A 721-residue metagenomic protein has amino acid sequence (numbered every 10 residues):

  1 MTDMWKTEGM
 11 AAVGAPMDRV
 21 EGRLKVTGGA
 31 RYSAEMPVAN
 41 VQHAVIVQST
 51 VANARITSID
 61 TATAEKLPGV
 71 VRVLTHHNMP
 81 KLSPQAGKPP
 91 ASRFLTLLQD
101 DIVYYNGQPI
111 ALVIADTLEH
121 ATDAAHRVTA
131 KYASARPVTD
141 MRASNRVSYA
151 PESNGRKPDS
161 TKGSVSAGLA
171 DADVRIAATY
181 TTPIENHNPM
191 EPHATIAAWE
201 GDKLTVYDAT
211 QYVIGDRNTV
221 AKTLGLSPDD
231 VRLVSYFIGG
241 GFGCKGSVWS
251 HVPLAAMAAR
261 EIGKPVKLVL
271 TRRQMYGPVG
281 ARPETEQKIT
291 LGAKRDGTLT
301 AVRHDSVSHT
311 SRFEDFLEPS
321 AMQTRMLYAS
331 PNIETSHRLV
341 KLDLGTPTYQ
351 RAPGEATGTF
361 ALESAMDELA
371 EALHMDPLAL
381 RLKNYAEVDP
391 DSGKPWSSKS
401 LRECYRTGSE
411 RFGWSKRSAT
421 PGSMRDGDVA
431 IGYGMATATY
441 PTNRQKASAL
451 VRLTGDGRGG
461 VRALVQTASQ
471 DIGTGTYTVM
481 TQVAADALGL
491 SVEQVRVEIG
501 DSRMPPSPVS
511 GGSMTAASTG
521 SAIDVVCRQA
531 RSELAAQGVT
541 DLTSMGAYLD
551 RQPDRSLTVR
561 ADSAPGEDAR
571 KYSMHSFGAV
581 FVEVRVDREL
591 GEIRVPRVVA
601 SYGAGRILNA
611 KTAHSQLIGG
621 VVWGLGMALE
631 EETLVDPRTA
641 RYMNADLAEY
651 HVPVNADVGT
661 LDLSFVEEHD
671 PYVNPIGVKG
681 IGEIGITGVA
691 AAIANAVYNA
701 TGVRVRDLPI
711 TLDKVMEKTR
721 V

Functional and structural regions predicted by a protein language model:
M1-N154, R175-A178, H251, E261: Flexible, low-hydrophobicity surface segments
A15, E21-T27, K88-P89, R156-T195 (+3 more regions): Glycine-rich loop/linker segments at domain edges
V20-L24, H126-P137, Q211, N218 (+4 more regions): Extended active-site and interfacial segments that coordinate phosphate-rich ligands in large catalytic machineries
L67, H76-N78, G225-D230, R260-L268 (+4 more regions): C-terminal catalytic domains of large/alpha subunits in multi-subunit enzymes
P84-K88, A124-R127, R217-T219, F242-V248 (+10 more regions): Short acidic, glycine/serine/threonine-rich loops at helix termini
D116, K264-S311, D524-S544: Phosphate/diphosphate-binding loops
R146-L224, Y385-R462, R641-F665: Helix-loop-helix junctions that connect adjacent transmembrane helices in secondary transporters/permeases, recognized
F237, G241-G263, K267-V269, T476-A484: Thiamine diphosphate
